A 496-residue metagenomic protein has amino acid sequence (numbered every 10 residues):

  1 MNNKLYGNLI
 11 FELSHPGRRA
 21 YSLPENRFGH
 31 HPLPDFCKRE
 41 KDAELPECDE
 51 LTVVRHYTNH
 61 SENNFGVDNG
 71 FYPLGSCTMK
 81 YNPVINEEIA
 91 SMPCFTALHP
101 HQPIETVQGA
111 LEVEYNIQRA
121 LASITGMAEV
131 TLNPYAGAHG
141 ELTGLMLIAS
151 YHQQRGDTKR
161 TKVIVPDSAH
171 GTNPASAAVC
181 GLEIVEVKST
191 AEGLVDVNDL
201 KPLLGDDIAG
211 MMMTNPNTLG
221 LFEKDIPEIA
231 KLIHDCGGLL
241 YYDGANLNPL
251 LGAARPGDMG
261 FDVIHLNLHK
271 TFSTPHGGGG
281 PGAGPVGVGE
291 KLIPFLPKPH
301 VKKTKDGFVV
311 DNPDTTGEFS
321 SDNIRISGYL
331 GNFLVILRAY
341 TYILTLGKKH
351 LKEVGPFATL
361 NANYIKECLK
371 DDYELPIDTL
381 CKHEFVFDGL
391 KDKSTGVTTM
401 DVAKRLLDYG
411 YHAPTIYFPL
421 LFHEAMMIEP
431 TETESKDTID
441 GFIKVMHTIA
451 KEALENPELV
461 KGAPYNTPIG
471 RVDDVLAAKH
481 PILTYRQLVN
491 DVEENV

Functional and structural regions predicted by a protein language model:
M1-E129, A254, T304-I326, I343-V496: Non-catalytic terminal extensions of PLP-dependent enzymes
F65-N86, N133-E141, F272-G287, K291-L292 (+2 more regions): Conserved phosphate/anionic-ligand binding catalytic regions in large, soluble enzymes, centered on
T78, A136, N217, N246 (+5 more regions): Short, flexible loop/turn elements at secondary-structure junctions
G109-E112, H139-V309, G396-V397, E424: Conserved PLP-enzyme active-site core in the AAT-like
N116, L142-T143, L147, G287 (+4 more regions): Short amphipathic alpha-helical face segments that pack within enzyme cores and frequently flank/anchor catalytic
A128-P134, K162-V165: A short, small-residue-rich loop immediately preceding and capping a beta-strand
T131, V185-V187, P414: General small-molecule cofactor/ligand-binding pocket signal
M146-S150, Y340-T345: Short glycine/serine- and small hydrophobic-enriched flexible loop segments
